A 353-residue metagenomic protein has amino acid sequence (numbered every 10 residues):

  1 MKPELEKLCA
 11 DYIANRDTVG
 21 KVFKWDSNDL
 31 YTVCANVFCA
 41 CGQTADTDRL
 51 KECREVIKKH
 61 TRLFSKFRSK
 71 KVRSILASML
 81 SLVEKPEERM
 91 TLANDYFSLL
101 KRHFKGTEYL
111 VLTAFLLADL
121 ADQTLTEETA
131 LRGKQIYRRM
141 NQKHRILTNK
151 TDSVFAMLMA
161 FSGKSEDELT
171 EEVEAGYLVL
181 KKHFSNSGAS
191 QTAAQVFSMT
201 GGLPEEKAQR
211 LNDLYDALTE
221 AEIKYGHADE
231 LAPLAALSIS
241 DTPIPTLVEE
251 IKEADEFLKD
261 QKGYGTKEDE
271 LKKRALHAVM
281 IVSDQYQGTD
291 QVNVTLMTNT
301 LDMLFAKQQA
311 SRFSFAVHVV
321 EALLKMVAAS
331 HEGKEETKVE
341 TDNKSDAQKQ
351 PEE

Functional and structural regions predicted by a protein language model:
M1-T91, S98-L112, I281-D284, F305-H331: N-terminal domain-start signal
K2, K7, K21-K24, K51 (+23 more regions): Context-gated lysine
K2-E4, N15, D26-D29, D46 (+9 more regions): Serine/threonine-rich low-complexity intrinsically disordered regions
I13-R16, D48-H60, E88-L100, E127-M140 (+4 more regions): Alpha-helical repeat scaffolds
L30-A40, K70-S81, E108-D119, T151-A160 (+3 more regions): Amphipathic alpha-helical elements of HEAT/ARM-like alpha-solenoid repeat scaffolds that form extended
A40-D48, L82-E88, L120-E127, K164-E166 (+3 more regions): Short coil/turn connectors between adjacent alpha-helices in alpha-solenoid helical repeat scaffolds
D122-T126, R138-E268: A contiguous, surface-oriented mixed alpha/beta subdomain in the mid-to-C-terminal portion of proteins that forms
Q209, D213-E353: C-terminal structured domains
